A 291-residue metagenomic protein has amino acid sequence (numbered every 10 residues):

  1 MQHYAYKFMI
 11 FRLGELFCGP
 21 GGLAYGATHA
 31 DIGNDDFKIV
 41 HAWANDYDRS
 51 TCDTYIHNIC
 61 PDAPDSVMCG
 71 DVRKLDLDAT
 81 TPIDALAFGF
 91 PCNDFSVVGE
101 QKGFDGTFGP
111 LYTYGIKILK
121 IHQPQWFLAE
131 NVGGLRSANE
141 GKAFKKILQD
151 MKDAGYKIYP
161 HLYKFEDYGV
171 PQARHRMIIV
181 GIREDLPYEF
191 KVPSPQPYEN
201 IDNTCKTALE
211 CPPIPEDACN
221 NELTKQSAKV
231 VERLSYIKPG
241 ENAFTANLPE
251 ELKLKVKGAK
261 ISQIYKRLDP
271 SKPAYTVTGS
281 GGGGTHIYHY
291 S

Functional and structural regions predicted by a protein language model:
H3: Cationic, low-complexity basic patches in intrinsically disordered or flexible, solvent-exposed regions
Y6-Q123, G133-S137, G141-K145, Q149-K152: Core alpha/beta nucleotide-donor-binding catalytic domains of modification enzymes
A24, N93-V97, L135-A138, G169-A173 (+2 more regions): Short catalytic/ligand-binding loop motif for oxyanion handling, primarily in non-cytosolic enzymes, centered on
C69, G133, Y156-D167: Conserved S-adenosyl-L-methionine
Q125-A129: Conserved beta-strand signature within the Rossmann-like core of class I S-adenosyl-L-methionine
L148-L162, R183-D185: A SAM-dependent methyltransferase catalytic signature shared across enzymes that methylate proteins
V170-Q226: Flexible, glycine-/basic-rich loop-and-beta segments that form/coincide with the SAM-dependent methyltransferase
Q226, V230-S291: C-terminal target-recognition/interaction regions appended to catalytic cores
